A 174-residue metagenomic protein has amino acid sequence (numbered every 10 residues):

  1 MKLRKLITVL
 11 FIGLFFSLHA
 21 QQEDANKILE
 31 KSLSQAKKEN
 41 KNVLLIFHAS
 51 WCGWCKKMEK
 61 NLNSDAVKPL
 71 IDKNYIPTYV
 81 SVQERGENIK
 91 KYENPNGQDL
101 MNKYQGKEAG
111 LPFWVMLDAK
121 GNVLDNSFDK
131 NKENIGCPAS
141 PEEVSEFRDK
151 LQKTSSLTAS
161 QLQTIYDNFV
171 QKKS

Functional and structural regions predicted by a protein language model:
M1-E23: Bacterial Sec-dependent N-terminal signal peptides
E23-N26, V67-P95: Thiol-based oxidoreductase modules, predominantly thioredoxin-like and allied folds used for disulfide exchange
A25-V43: A short beta-strand-turn-helix
K37-K38, P69-D72, G106-G110: Extracellular/periplasmic catalytic domains that process cell-envelope and extracellular macromolecules
E39-G53, P77: Short active-site neighborhood of thiol/selenol oxidoreductases, capturing the structured segment around
S50-K57, P112-V115: C-type cytochrome heme c attachment motif
C55-D72: Typically the conserved alpha-helix immediately C-terminal to a functionally engaged Cys/Sec in thioredoxin-like
N102-Q161: Non-catalytic, surface beta->alpha helical segment in thiol-disulfide oxidoreductase systems
